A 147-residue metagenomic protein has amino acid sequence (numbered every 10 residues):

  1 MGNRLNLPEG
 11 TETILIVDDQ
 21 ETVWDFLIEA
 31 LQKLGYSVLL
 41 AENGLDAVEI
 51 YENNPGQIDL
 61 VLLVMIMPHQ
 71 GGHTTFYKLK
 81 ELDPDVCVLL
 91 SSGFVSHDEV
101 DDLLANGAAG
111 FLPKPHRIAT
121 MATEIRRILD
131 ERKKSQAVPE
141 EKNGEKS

Functional and structural regions predicted by a protein language model:
M1-E12, D102: Disordered, acidic interdomain junction associated with two-component signaling
D19-E21, V64: Two-component His->Asp phosphorelay active-site signatures
D25-K33: Charged docking surfaces used in two-component/phosphorelay signaling
I28, H116-R127, K133: C-terminal output helix
I28, L40-L60: Acidic, metal-coordinating helix/loop segments flanking the phosphotransfer/catalytic sites of two-component signaling
N43-D46, V64, Q70-T75: Acidic catalytic/metal-coordinating carboxylates
T74, K78-E81, F94-P113, A119-T123: Alpha4 helix (beta4-alpha4-beta5 surface) of REC/receiver domains from two-component response regulators
